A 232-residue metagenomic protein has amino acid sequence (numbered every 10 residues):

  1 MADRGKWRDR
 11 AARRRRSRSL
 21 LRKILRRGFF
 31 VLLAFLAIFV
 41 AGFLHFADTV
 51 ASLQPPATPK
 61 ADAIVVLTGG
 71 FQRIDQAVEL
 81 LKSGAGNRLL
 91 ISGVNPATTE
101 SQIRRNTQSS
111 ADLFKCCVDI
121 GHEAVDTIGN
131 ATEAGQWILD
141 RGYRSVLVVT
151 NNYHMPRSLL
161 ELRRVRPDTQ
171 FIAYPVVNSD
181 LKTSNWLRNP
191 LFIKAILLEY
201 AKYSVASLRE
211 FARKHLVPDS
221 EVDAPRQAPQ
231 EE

Functional and structural regions predicted by a protein language model:
M1-A11: N-terminal intrinsically disordered, acidic low-complexity segments at the extreme N-terminus
A2, T49-P190: A structural signal for short, hydrophobic/glycine-enriched beta-strand patches
K6, R15-S19, L181-N185, L191 (+1 more regions): Coil-to-alpha-helix initiation sites in intrinsically disordered, low-complexity, charged segments
R13-Q54: N-terminal type II signal-anchor transmembrane helix that functions as the membrane-insertion/stop-transfer segment
G28-F29, A34, I38, G42-H45 (+5 more regions): Intrinsic disorder/low-structure terminal segments
A61, R213-E232: Short linear elements at protein peripheries
N189-D219: A transmembrane-helix-recognition feature enriched in membrane-embedded lipid enzymes and envelope glyco-/phospholipid
